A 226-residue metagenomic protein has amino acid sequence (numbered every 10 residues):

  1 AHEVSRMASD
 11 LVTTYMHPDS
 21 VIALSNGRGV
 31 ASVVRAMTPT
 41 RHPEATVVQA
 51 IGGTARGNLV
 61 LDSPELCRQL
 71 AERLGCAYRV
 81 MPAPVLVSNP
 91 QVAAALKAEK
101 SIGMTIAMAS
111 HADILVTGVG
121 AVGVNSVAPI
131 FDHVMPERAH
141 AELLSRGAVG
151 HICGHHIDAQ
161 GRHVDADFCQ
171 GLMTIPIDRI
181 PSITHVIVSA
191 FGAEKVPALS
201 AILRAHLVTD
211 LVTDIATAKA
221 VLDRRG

Functional and structural regions predicted by a protein language model:
A1-P43: Helix-turn-helix/homeodomain-like alpha-helical modules used for DNA recognition and transcription-factor dimerization
H17-D19, S32-E65, Q69: Active-site histidine-anchored catalytic micro-motif
G53-G226: Conserved phosphate- and dinucleotide-binding cores of soluble alpha/beta proteins, encompassing both enzyme active
